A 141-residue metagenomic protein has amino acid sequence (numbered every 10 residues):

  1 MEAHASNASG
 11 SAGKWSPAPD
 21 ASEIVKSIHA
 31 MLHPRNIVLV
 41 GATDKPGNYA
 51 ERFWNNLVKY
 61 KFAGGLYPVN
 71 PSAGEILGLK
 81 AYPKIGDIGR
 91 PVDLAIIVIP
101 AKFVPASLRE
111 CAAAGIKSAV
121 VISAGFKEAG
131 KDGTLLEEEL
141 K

Functional and structural regions predicted by a protein language model:
E2-K141: Catalytic-core regions of core metabolic enzymes, especially those transforming organic acids/acyl-group intermediates
